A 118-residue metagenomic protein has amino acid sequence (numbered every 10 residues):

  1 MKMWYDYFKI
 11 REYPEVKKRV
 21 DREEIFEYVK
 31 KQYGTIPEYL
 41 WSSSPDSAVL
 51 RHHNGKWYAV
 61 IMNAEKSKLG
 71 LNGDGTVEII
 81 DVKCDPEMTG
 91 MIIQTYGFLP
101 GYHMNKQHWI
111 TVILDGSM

Functional and structural regions predicted by a protein language model:
W4-M118: Charge-dense, helix-prone N-terminal extensions
